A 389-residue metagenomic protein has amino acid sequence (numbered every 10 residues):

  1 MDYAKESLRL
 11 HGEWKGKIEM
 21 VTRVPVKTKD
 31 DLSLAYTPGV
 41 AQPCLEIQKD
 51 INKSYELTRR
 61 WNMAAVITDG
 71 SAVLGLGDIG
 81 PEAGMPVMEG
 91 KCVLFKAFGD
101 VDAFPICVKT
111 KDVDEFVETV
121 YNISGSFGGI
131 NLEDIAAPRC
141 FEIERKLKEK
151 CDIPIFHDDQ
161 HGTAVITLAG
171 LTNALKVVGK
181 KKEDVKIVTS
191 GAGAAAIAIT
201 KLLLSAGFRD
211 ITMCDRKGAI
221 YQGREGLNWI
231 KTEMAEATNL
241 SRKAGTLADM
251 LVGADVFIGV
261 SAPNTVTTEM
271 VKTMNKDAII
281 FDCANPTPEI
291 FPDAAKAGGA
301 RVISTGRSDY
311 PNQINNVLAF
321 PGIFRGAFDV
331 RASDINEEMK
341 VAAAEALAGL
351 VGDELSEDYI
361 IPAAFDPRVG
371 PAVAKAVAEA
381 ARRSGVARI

Functional and structural regions predicted by a protein language model:
M1-I155, A374, A380, S384-R388: N-terminal ligand-binding/catalytic initiation module
G12, Y55-R60, K96-A97, N122-S124 (+8 more regions): Solvent-exposed alpha-helices and their adjacent loops that cap or buttress functional pockets in soluble metabolic
W61-M63, E183-K186, G253-A254, D277 (+1 more regions): Phosphate-coordination loops involved in phosphoryl transfer and adenosine-cofactor binding
L74, I79-G99, H157, H161 (+1 more regions): Glycine-rich phosphate/diphosphate-binding loop of Rossmann-like nucleotide-binding domains
P105, N131-D134, I155-D158, T189 (+5 more regions): General beta-strand structural signal in soluble alpha/beta enzymes
D158-D159, V178, D282-I389: Adenosine-phosphate binding glycine-rich loop
T232-V302, R307-D309: Rossmann-like adenosine-cofactor binding region
